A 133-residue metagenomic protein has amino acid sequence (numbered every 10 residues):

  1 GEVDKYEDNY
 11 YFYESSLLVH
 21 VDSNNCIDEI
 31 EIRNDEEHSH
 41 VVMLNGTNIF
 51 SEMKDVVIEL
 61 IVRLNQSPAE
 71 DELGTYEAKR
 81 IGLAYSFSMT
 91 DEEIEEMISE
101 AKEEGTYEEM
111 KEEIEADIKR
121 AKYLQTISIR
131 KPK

Functional and structural regions predicted by a protein language model:
G1-E7, E14, E31-K133: Non-cytosolic coordination micro-motifs
F12-E14, S23-N25: A generic beta-sheet turn/junction motif
L17: Residue-level detector of short, conserved catalytic/binding motifs and their immediate flanks
H20-N24, S88: Short beta-strand micro-motifs enriched in acidic
V21, E29-I32: A broadly used, surface-exposed interaction patch
N24-I27, K122: Coil-to-beta-strand transition motifs
